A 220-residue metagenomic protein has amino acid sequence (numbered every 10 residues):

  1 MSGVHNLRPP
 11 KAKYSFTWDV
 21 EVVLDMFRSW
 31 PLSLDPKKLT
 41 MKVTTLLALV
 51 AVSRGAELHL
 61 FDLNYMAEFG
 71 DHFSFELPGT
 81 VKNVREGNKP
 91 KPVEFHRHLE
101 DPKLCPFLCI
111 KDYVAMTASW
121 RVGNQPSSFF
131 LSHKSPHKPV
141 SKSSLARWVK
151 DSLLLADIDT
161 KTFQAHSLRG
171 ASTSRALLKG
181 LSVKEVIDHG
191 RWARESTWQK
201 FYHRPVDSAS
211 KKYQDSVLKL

Functional and structural regions predicted by a protein language model:
M1-L220: Extended, non-catalytic subsegments within catalytic or DNA/protein-binding/adaptor domains
